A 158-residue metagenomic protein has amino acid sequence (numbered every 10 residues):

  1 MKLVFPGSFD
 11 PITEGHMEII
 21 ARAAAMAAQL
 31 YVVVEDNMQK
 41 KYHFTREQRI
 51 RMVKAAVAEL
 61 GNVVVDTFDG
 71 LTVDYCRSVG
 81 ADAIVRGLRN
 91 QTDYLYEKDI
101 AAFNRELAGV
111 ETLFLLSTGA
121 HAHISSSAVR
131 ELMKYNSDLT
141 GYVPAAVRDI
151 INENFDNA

Functional and structural regions predicted by a protein language model:
M1-A158: Nucleotidyltransferase catalytic core that binds NTPs
